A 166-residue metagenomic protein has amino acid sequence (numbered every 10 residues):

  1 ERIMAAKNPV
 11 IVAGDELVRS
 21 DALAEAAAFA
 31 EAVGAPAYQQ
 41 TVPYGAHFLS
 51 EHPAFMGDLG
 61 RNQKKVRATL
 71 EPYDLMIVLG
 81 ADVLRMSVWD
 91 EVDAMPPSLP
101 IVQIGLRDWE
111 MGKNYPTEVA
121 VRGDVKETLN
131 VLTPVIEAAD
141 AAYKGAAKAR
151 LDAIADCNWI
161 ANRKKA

Functional and structural regions predicted by a protein language model:
E1, A6, S98-A166: Phosphate/pyrophosphate-binding active-site segments
M4-M76: Anionic-ligand anchoring segments at beta-strand to alpha-helix junctions in alpha/beta enzyme folds, i.e., glycine
G14-D15, Q40-V42, A81, I104-L106 (+1 more regions): Cofactor-binding loop segments of dinucleotide-utilizing enzymes, especially the Rossmann-like FAD- and NAD(P)+-binding
L17-R19, Y44, V83-R85, E110 (+1 more regions): Glycine-rich nucleotide phosphate-binding loop and flanking beta-alpha elements of Rossmann-like dinucleotide-binding
D21-E25, F48-P53, S87-E91, G112-P116 (+1 more regions): Short acidic, glycine/serine/threonine-rich loops at helix termini
A32, S50-E51, P96-S98, P116: Short, well-ordered coil/turn elements that cap or connect secondary structure elements
D58-M111: Phosphate/diphosphate-binding loops
